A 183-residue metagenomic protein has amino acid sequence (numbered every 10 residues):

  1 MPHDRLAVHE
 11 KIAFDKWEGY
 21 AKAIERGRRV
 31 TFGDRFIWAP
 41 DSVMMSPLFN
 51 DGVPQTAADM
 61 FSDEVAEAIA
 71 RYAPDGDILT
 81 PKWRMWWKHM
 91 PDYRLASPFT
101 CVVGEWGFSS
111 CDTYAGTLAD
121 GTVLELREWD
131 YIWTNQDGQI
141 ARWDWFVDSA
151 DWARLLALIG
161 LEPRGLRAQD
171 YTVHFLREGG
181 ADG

Functional and structural regions predicted by a protein language model:
M1-G183: C-terminal and inter-domain tail/linker signature
